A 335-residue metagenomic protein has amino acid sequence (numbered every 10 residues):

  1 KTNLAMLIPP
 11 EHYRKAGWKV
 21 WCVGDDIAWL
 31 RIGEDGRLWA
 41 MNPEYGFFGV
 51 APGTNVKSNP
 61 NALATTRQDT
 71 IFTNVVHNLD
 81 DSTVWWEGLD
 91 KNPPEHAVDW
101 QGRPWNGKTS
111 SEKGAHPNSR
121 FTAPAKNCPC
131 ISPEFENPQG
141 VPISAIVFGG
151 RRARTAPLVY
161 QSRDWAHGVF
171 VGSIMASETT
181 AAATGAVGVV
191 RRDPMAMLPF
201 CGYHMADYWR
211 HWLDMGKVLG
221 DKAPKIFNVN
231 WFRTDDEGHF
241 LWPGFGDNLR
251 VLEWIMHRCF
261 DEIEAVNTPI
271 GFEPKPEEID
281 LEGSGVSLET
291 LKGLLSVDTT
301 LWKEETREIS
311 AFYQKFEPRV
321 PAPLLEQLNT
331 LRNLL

Functional and structural regions predicted by a protein language model:
K1, P9-E11, I27-W29, Y45-F48 (+3 more regions): Short, glycine-/Ser/Thr-/acidic-enriched flexible segments
N3-L79: Catalytic or ion-translocation cores adjacent to nucleophile or general acid/base/metal-coordination motifs in diverse
P52-N55, P60-L335: Conserved NTP phosphate-binding and transfer environment spanning the P-loop NTPase/kinase superfamily
